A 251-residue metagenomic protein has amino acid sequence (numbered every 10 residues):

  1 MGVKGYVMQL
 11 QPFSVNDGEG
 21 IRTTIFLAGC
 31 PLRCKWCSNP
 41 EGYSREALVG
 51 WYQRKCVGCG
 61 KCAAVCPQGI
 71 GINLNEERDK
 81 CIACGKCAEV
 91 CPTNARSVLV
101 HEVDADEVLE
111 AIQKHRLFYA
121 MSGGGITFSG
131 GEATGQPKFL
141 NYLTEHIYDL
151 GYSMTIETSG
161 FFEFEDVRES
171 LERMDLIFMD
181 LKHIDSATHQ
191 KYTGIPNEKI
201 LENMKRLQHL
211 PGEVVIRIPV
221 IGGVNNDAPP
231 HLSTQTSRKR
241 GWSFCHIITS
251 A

Functional and structural regions predicted by a protein language model:
M1-A63: Flexible, acidic/Gly-rich N-terminal and inter-domain linker regions that tether and position cofactor-handling modules
I25, C84-C87: N-terminal beta1-alpha1 ligand-phosphate binding loop
K35-G42, K61-D79, K86-E102: Iron-sulfur cluster-binding cysteine motifs and their immediate structural context in ferredoxin-like electron-transfer
G50-K55, E76-A83, V100-Q113: Short cysteine/histidine-rich metal-coordination sites, predominantly Zn2+-binding motifs
G58, A83, K191-G194: Phosphate-coordinating loops and pocket residues in cytosolic domains that bind phosphorylated ligands
D106-S250: Conserved AdoMet/S-adenosylmethionine-binding subsite of the radical SAM
